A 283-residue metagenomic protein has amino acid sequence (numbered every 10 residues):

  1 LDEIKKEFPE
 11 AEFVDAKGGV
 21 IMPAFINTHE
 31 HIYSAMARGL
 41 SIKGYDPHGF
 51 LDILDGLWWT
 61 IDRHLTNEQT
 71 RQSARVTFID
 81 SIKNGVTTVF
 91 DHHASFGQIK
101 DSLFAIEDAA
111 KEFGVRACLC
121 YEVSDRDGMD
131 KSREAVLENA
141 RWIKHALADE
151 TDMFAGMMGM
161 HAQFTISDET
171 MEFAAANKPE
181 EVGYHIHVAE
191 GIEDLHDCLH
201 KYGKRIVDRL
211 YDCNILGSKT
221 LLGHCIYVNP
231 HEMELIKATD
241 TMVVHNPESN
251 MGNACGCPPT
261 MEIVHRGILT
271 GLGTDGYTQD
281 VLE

Functional and structural regions predicted by a protein language model:
L1-M22: Histidine-rich, glycine-flanked metal-binding segment
D2, T87-T88, L269: Short acidic/polar active-site loop segments enriched in Thr and Asp
G18, H29, G85, A110 (+6 more regions): Divalent metal-coordination and catalytic microenvironments
G19-S41: Di-metal (Zn2+ and/or Mg2+/Mn2+) metal-binding site signature of metallo-dependent hydrolases with the MBL/beta-CASP
I21, L40-H92, G97-V115, V136-E150: Alpha-helical scaffold segments that flank or form the walls of functional sites
M36-T70, D127-G128, I192-K219, T239-M242: Active-site gating loops and adjacent loop-to-helix segments of metal-dependent hydrolytic enzymes
H93-I226: Metal-coordinating catalytic core of metallo-dependent amide/deamination hydrolases
I215-E283: Active-site-adjacent C-terminal substructures of enzyme catalytic domains
